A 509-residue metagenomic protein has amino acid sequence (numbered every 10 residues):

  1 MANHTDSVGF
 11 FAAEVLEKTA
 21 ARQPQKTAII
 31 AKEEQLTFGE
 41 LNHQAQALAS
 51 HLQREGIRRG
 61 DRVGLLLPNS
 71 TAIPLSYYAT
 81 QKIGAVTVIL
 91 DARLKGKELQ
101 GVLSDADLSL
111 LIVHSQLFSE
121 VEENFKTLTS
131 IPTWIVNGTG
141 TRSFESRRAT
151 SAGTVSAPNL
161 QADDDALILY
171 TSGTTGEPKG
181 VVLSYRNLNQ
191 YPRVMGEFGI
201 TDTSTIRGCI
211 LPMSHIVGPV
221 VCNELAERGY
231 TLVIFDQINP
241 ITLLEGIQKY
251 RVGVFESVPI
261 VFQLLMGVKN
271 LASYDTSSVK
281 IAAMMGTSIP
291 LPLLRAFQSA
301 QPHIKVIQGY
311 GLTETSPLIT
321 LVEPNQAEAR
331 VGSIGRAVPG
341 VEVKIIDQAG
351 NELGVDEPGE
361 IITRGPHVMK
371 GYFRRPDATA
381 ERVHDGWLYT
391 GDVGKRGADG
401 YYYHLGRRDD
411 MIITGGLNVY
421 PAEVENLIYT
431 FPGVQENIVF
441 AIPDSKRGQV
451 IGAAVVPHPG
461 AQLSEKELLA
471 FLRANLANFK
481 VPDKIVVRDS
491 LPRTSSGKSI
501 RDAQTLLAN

Functional and structural regions predicted by a protein language model:
M1, E33, Q116-A162, V268: ANL superfamily adenylate-forming
D6-G9, E17, Q25-S70, P74-Y78 (+2 more regions): Conserved AMP-binding/adenylate-forming core of the ANL superfamily
G9, P24-Q25, A152-Y170, E177 (+1 more regions): Conserved pre-ATP/AMP-binding loop-to-beta segment of ANL
T37-G39, A166-Q190: Conserved AMP-binding A3 loop
G84, N189-I206, M213-G253, V268: Conserved AMP-binding/adenylation subdomain of ANL enzymes
L94, L111-V113, F255, G365 (+5 more regions): AMP-binding/adenylate-forming catalytic core of the ANL superfamily
E227, V252-E256, V268-A329, E342: Gly/Ser/Thr-rich phosphate-binding loop
R336-G340, N351-R382, V419: Conserved ATP/PPi-binding loop(s) of AMP-dependent carboxylate-activating enzymes
